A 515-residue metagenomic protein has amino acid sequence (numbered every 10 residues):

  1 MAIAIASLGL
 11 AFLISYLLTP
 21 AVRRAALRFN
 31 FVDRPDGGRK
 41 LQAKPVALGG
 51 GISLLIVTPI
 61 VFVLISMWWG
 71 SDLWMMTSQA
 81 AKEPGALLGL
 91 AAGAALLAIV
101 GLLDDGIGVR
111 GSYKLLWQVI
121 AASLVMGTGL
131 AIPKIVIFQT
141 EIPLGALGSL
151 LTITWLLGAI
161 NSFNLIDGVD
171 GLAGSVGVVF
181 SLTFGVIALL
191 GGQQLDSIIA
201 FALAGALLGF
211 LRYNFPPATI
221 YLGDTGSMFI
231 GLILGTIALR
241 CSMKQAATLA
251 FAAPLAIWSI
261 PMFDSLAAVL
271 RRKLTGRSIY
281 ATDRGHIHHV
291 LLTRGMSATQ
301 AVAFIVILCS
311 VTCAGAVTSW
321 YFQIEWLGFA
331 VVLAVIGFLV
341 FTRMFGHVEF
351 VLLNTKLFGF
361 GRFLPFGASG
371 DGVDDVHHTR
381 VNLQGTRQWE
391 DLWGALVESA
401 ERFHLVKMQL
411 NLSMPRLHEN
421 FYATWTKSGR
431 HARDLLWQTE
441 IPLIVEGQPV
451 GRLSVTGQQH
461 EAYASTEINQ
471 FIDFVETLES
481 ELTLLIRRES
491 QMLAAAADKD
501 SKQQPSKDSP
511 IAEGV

Functional and structural regions predicted by a protein language model:
M1-S265: "…together with the soluble PPM/PP2C metallo-phosphatase catalytic core" -> "…together with the soluble PPM/PP2C
A21-R28, T342-N354, R488, M492: Membrane-interface capping segments at transmembrane-helix boundaries
V32-D36, G51, A256-V290, R294 (+1 more regions): Membrane-proximal soluble regions of multi-pass membrane proteins
P45-G50, V290-Q300, G359-W393: Cytosolic juxtamembrane regulatory segments of multi-pass membrane proteins
A202-A206, G231-L232, R294-V317, V332-I336: Hydrophobic membrane-spanning alpha-helices of multi-pass integral membrane proteins
T236-A247, Q300-L327: Transmembrane helix-loop junctions at the membrane interface of multipass transporters and ion channels
V269, T275-Y280, F304, T318 (+1 more regions): Membrane-interfacial segments at transmembrane helix termini in multi-pass membrane proteins
G385, D391, A395-I511, V515: GAF sensory domains
